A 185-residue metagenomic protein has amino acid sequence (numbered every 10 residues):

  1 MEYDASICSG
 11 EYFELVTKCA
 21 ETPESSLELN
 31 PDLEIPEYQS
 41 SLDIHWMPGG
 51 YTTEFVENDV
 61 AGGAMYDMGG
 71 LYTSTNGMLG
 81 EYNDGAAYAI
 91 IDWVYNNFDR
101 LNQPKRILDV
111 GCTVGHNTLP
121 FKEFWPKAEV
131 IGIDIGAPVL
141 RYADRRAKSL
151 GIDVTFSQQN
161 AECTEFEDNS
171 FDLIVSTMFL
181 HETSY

Functional and structural regions predicted by a protein language model:
M1-N58: N-terminal auxiliary segments of SAM/dcSAM-dependent transferases
E54-F55, M65-G85: Class I SAM-dependent methyltransferase Rossmann-like catalytic core, especially the SAM/SAH-binding loop
E81-Q103: Conserved alpha-helix/loop element of class I SAM-dependent methyltransferases that forms part of the SAM/SAH-binding
N102, I152, N169: Structured loop/turn residues at beta-strand edges in well-structured enzyme cores
Q103-T113: Conserved class I S-adenosyl-L-methionine
L108, H116-C163: Class I SAM-dependent methyltransferase SAM/SAH-binding core
E162-I174: A short acidic, Gly/Pro-enriched loop at the edge of an enzyme's catalytic core that lines a small-molecule cofactor
L173-Y185: A short SAM/SAH-binding and catalytic strip from SAM-dependent methyltransferases
